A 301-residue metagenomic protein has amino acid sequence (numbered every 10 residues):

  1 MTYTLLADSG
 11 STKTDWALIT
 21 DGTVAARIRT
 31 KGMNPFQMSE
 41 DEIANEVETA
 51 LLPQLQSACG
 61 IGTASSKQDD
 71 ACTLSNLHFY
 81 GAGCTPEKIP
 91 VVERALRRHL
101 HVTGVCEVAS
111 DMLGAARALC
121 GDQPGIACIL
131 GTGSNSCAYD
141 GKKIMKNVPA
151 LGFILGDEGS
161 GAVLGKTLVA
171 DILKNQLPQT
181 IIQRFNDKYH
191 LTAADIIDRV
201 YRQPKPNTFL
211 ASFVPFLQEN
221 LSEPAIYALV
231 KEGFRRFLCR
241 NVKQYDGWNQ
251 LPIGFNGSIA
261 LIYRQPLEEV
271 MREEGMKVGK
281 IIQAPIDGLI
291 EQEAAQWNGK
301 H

Functional and structural regions predicted by a protein language model:
M1-L74, R98, L119-I126, T167-H301: ATP-binding/phosphotransfer module of carbohydrate and carboxylate kinases, centering on a glycine-rich
A17, H78-Y80, E107, A127: Short, conserved beta-strand segments within well-ordered enzyme catalytic domains that often line or immediately flank
E42, E46, Y80-K88: Alpha-helical substrate-recognition element adjacent to the catalytic core
N76, V105-E107, P252: Proline-centered loop/turn at the N-terminus of a beta-strand
H78-T85, L130-G133, L251-A260: Glycine-rich beta-strand-to-loop/alpha-helix junction loops that act as flexible
T85-L177: Phosphate-binding/catalytic loop of phosphoryl-transfer enzymes
